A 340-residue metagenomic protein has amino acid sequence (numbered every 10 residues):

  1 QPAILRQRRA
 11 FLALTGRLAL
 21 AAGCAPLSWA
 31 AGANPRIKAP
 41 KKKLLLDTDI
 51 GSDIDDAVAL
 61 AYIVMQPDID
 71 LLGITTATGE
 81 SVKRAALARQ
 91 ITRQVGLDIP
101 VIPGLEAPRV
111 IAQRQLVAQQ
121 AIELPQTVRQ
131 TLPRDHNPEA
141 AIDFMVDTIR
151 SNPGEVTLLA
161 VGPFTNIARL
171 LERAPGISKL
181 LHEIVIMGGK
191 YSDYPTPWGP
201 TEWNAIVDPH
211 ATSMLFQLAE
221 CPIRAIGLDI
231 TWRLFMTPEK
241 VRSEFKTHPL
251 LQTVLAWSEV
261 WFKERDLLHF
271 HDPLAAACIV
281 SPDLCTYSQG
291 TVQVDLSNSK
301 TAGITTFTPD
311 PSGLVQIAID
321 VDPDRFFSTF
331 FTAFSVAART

Functional and structural regions predicted by a protein language model:
Q1-Q7: N-terminal secretory signal peptides
R8-C24: N-terminal export leaders
P26-K43: C-terminal segment of N-terminal export signals and the immediately downstream linker at the start of the mature
A39-I50, I54-A86, Q90, T131-T231: Active-site histidine-anchored catalytic micro-motif
P40-K41, Y62-M65, D70, W203-H210 (+2 more regions): Conformational coupling and interaction surfaces
P40-L44, K83-S151, G313-D322, F326-S335: Metal-dependent C-N hydrolase catalytic cores
S81-L87, V110, K190-Y194, Q293-P309: Short, mixed-charge aromatic SLiMs
A112-Q115, T196-P197, F235-P238: Short, well-ordered secondary-structure micro-motifs
